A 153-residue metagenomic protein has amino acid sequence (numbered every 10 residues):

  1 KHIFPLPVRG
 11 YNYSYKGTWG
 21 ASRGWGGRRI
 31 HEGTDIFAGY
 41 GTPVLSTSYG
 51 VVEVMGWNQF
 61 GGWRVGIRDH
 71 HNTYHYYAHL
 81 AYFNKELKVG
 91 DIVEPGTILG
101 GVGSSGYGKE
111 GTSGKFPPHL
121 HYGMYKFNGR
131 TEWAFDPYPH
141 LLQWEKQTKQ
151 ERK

Functional and structural regions predicted by a protein language model:
K1-W63, P95, G108, F135-P139 (+1 more regions): Surface-exposed, glycine-biased beta-strand/turn segments
P5-V8, R28, Q59, E86 (+3 more regions): Extracellular/periplasmic catalytic domains that process cell-envelope and extracellular macromolecules
K16-T18, H70, L80, Y125 (+1 more regions): Generic beta-structure capping elements
D35-F37, V44-S46, G66-R68, H75-A78 (+3 more regions): Structural recognition of the beta-strand scaffold that forms the well-ordered cores of secreted hydrolase catalytic
G39, K85, K126: Generic anion/oxyanion-binding catalytic loop in active/binding sites
S46-V89, G108-H119: Zn2+-dependent peptidoglycan hydrolase active-site motif and core
G66, D91-R152: Conserved, short, structured surface segments that act as functional micro-motifs
